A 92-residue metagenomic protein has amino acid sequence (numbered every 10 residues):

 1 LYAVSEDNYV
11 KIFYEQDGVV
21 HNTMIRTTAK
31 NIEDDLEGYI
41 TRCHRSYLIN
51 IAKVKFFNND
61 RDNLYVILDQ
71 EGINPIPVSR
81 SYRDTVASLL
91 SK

Functional and structural regions predicted by a protein language model:
L1-Y65: Conserved binding/recognition cores within well-folded domains
K53-N58, D62-K92: Long, non-transmembrane cytosolic or organellar matrix-exposed soluble domains/tails of integral membrane proteins
